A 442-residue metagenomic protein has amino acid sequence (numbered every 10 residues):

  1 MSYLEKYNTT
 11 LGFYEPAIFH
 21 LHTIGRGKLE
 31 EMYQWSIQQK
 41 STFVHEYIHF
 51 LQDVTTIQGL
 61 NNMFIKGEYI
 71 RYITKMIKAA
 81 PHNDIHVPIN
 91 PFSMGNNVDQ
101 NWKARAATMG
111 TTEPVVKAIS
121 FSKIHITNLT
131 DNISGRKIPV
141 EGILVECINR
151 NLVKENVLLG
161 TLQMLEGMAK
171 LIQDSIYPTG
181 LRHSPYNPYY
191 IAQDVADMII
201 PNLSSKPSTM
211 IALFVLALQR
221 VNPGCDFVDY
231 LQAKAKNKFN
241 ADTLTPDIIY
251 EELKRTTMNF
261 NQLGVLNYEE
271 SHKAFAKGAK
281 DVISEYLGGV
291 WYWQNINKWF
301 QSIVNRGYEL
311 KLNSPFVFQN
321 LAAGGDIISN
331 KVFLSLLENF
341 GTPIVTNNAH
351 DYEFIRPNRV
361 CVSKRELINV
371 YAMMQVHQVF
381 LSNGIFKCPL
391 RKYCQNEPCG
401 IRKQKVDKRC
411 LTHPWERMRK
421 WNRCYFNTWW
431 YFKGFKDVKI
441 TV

Functional and structural regions predicted by a protein language model:
S2-Q58, G67-E68, H183-V442: Non-catalytic terminal regions of proteins
I18, G135-N149: Active-site-adjacent bridging/hinge elements
K28-L29, R150-V157: Glycine- and acidic
Y33, I37, D53-M94, E146-C147 (+1 more regions): Post-HEXXH active-site segment of zinc metalloproteases
T74-R136, E285: Low-complexity, serine/threonine/proline-enriched polar segments
K154-V157, S175, T179: Acidic, serine/threonine- and proline-rich intrinsically disordered low-complexity regions
L158-M164, H183-P188: Sequence-structural signature of the catalytic-core scaffold of metal-dependent phosphohydrolases that act on
L162-Y177: An active-site-proximal "capping" alpha-helix that borders the catalytic cofactor pocket
